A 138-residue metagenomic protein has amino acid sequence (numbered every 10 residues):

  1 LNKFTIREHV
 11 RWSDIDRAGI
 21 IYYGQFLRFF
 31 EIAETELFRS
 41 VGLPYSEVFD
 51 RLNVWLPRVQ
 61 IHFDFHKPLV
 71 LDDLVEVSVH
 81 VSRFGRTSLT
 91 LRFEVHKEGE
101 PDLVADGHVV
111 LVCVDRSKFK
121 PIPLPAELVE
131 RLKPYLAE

Functional and structural regions predicted by a protein language model:
L1-R58, R116-E138: Hot-dog-fold acyl-thioester-processing enzymes
N2-I6, F65, L69-L74, S82-E138: HotDog/MaoC-like acyl-thioester-processing domains
R11-D16, Y23-L27, E31-E34, I61 (+4 more regions): Residue-level signal for functionally critical sites in structured catalytic/ligand-binding pockets
L43-Y45, P57-I61, F65-H66, H80-T87: Short glycine/proline-centered loop/turn elements that form peptide/ligand docking sites
